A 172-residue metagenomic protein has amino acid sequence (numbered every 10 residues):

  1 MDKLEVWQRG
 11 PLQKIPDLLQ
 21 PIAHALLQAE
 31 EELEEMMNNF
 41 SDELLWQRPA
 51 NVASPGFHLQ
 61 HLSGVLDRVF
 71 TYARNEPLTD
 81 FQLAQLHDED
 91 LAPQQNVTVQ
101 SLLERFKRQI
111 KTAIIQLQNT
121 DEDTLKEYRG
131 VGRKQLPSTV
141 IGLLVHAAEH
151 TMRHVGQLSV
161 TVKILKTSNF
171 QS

Functional and structural regions predicted by a protein language model:
D2-R9, L19, A23-L27, E34 (+2 more regions): Short, contiguous alpha-helical
I22, L26, E30, M37 (+2 more regions): Hydrophobic alpha-helical core bundles mediating ligand binding, dimerization, or RNAP-core interactions
D90-E127, G142-A147: Acidic/histidine-rich alpha-helical segments that form the ligand environment of transition-metal centers
